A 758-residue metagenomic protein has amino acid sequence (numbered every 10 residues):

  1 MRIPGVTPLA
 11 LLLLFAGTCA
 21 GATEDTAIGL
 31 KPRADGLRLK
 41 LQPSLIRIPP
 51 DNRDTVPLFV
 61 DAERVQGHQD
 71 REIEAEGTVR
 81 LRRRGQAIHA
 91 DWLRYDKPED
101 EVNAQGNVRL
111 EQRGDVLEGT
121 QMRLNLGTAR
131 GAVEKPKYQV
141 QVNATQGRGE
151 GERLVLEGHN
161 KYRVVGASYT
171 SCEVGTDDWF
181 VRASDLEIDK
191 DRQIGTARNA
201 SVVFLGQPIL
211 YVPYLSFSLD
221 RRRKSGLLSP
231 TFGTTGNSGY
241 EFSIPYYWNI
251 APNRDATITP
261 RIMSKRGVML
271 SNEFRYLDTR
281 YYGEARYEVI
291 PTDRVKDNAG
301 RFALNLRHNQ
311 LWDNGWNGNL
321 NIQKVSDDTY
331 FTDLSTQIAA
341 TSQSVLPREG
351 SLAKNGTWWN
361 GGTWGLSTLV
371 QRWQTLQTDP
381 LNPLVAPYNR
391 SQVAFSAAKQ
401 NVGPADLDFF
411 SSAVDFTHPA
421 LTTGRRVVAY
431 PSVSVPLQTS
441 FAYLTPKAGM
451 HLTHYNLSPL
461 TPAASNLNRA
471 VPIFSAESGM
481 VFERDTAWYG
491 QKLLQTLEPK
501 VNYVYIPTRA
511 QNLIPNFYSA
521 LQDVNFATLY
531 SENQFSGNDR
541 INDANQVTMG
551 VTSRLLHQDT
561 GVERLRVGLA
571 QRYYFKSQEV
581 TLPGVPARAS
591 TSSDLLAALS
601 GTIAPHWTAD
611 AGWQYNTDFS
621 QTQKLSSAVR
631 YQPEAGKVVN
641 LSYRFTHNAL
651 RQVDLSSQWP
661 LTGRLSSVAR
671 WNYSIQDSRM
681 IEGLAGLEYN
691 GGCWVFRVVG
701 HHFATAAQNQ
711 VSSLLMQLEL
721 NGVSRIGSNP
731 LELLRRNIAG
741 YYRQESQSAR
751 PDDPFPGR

Functional and structural regions predicted by a protein language model:
M1-G5: Positively charged n-region of N-terminal signal peptides that target proteins for export
T7-T18: Bacterial N-terminal signal peptides
A22-G166, F180-N199, I258, V393: N-terminal amphipathic/hydrophobic interface segments
D115-A132, P136-T170, V174-V181, D189-R758: Outer-membrane beta-barrel proteins and related beta-barrel translocases across Gram-negative bacteria
